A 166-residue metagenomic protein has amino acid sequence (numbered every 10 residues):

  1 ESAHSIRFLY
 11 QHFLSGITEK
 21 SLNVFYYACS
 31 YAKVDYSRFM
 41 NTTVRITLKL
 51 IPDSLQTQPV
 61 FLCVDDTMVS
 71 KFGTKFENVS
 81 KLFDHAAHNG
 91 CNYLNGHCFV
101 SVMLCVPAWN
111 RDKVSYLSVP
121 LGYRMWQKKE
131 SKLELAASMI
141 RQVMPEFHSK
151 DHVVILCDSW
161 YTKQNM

Functional and structural regions predicted by a protein language model:
E1-M166: Conserved, well-structured functional cores that handle cations and Mg-NTP chemistry
